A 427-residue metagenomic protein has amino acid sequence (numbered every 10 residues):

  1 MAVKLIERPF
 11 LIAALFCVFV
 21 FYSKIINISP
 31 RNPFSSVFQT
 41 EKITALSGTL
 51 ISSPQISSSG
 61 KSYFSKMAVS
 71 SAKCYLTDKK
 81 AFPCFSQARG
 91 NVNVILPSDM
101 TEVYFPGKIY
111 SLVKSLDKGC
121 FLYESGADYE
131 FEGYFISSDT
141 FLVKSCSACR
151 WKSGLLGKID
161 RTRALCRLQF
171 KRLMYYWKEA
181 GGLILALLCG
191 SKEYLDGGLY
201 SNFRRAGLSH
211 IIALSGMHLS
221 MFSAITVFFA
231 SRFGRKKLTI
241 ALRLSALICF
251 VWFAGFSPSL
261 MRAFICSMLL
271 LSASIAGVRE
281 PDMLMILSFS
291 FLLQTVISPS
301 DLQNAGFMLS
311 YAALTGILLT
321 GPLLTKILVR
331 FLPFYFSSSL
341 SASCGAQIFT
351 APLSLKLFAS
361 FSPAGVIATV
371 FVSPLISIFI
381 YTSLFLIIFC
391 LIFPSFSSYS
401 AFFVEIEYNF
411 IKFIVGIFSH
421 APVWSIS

Functional and structural regions predicted by a protein language model:
M1-A213, P422, I426: Hydrophobic secondary-structure signal with a strong preference for alpha-helical segments in membranes
M1-F34, L46, M174, F229-L238 (+1 more regions): Transmembrane helix-bundle segments that form internal channels/tunnels in multi-pass membrane proteins, characterized
L5, F10-A13, G197-V366, T382: Hydrophobic alpha-helical transmembrane segments in multi-pass membrane proteins
G48, G107, L187, S215 (+5 more regions): Divalent metal-coordination and catalytic microenvironments
L168, A186, S201, L247 (+6 more regions): Short amphipathic alpha-helical coupling elements at transmembrane boundaries
Y175-E179, P281, L302, G416-S419: Proline-centered turn/helix-capping motifs that create local helix->coil transitions or kinks
L185-C189, Q294, A346, G416: Generic alpha-helical structural context detector
